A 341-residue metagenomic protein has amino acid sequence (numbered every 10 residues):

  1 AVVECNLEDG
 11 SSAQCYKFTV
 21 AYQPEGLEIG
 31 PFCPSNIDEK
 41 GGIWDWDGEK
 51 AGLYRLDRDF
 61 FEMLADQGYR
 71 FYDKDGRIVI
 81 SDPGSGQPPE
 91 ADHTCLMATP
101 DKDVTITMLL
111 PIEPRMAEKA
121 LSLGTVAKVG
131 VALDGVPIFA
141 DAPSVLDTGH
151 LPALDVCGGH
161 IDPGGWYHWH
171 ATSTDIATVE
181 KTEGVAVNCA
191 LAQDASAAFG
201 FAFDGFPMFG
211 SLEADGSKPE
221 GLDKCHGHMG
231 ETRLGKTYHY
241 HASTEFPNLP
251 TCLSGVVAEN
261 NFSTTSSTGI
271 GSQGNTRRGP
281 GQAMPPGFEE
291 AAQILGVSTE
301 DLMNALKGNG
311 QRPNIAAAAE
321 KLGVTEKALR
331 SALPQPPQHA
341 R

Functional and structural regions predicted by a protein language model:
A1-D147: Solvent-exposed N-terminal domain segments of exported/luminal and surface proteins
E4, P219-Q282, Q338-R341: Long, compositionally biased interface segments
V104-L110, A132-V136, D162-A177, R233-P247 (+2 more regions): Extracellular/lumenal glycan-associated surfaces
E118, I138, D175-E180, M208 (+4 more regions): Short loop/beta submotifs within extracellular cysteine-rich repeat domains
L146-L154, G164-K218: Short helix-loop boundary/capping segments
P152-G159, G221-M229, M303-K307: Short, recurring structural edge motifs at helix starts
Q193-D223, R278-E290, N309-P313, P336: Intrinsically disordered, low-complexity segments enriched in Gly and acidic/Ser/Thr residues that form flexible
T268-Q293, M303-A317, K327-R341: Disordered, low-complexity segments in secreted/periplasmic proteins that are enriched in proline
